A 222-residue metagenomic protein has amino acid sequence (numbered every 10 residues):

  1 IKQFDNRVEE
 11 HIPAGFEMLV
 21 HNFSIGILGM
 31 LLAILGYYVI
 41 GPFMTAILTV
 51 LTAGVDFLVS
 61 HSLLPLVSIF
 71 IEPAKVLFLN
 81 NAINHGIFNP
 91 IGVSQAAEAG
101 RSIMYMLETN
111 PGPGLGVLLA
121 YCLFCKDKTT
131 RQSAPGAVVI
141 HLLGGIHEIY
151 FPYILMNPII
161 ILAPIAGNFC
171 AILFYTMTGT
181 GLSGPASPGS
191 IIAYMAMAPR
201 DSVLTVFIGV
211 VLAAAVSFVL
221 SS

Functional and structural regions predicted by a protein language model:
I1-S222: Pore-lining transmembrane helices
